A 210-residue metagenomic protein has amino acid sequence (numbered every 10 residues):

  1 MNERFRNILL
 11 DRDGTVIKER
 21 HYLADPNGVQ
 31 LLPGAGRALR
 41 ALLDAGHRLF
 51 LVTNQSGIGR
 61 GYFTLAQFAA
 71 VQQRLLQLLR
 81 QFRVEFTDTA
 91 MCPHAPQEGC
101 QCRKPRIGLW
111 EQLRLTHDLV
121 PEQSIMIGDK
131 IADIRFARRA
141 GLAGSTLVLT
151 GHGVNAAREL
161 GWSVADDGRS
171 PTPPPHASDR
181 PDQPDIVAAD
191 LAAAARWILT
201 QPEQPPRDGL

Functional and structural regions predicted by a protein language model:
M1-F50: Active-site neighborhood of HAD-like aspartate-dependent phosphohydrolases
N2-R4, A66-T87, P96-M126, K130-L210: Asp-based, Mg2+/Mn2+-dependent phosphohydrolase catalytic module
L10-R12, T53, I127-D129: Active-site flanking residues adjacent to catalytic metal/cofactor-binding acidic residues
T15, S56, I131: Short glycine-rich anion-binding loops that position phosphate/pyrophosphate groups of nucleotides and phosphorylated
T15, T53, T150: Ser/Thr-centric signal marking residues that sit in or immediately flank functional binding/regulatory motifs
E19, G61, W197: Residues that scaffold the ATP/ADP-binding catalytic core of kinase and kinase-like folds
A24, G57-G61, I134: Short, solvent-exposed loop/turn segments at secondary-structure junctions
A35, L39-Q72, E85-E98: Substrate-recognition element of Asp-dependent hydrolases with the DxDx(T/V) motif
